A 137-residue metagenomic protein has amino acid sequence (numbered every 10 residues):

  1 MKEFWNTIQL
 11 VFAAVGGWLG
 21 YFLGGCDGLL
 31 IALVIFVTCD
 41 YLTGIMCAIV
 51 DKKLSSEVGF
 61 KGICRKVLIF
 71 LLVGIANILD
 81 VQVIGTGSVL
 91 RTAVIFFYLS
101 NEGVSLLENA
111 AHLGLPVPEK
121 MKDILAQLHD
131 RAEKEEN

Functional and structural regions predicted by a protein language model:
M1-T7, L99-N137: Membrane-proximal cytosolic segments adjacent to transmembrane helices
L10-L30: Membrane-helix boundary elements
A14-L19, I45, G74, I78: Alpha-helical transmembrane segments of multipass membrane proteins
L29-T38, R91-Y98: Hydrophobic core segments of alpha-helical transmembrane domains in multi-pass membrane proteins
I35-T38, T43-L54: N-terminal intrinsically disordered, cationic/polar leader segments that include organellar targeting peptides
I49-V58, N109-V117: A cytosolic-side transmembrane-helix exit/cap motif
D51-L72: Juxtamembrane helix-capping/reentrant segments at transmembrane boundaries
L72-V81, E135: Hydrophobic alpha-helical transmembrane segments in multi-pass integral membrane proteins
